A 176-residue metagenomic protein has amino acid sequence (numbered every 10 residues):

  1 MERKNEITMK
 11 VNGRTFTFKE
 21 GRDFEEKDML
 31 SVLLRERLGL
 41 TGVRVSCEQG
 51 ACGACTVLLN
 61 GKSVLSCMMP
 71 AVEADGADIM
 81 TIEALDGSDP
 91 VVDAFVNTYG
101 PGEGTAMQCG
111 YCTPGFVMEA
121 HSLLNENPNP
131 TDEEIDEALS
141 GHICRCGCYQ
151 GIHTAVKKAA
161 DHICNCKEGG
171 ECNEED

Functional and structural regions predicted by a protein language model:
M1-D176: Signature of N-terminal electron-transfer/Fe-S-associated modules in redox systems
